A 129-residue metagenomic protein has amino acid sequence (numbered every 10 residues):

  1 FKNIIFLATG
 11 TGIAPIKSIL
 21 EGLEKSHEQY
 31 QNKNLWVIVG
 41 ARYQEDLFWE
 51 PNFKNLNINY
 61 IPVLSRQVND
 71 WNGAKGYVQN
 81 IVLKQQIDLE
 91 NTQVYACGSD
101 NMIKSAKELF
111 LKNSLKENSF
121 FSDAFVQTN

Functional and structural regions predicted by a protein language model:
F1-N129: FNR/FR-type flavoprotein reductase catalytic core
